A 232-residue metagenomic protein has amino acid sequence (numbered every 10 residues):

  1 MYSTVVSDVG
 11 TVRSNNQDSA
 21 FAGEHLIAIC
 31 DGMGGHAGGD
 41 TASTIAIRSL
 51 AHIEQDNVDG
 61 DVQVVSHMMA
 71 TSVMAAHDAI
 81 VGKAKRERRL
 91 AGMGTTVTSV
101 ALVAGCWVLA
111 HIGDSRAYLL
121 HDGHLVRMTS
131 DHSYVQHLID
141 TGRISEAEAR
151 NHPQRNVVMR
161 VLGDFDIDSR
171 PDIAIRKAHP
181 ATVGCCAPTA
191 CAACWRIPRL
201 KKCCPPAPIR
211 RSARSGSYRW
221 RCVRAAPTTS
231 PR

Functional and structural regions predicted by a protein language model:
M1-R232: PP2C/PPM-type serine/threonine phosphatase catalytic domain
